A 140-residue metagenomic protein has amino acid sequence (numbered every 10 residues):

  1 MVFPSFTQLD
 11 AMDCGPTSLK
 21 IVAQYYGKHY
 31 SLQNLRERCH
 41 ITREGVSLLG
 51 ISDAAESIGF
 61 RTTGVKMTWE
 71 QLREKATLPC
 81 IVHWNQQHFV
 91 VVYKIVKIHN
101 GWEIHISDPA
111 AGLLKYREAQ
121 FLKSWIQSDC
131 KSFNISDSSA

Functional and structural regions predicted by a protein language model:
M1-W125: Conserved active-site-adjacent core of cysteine acyl-enzyme catalytic domains
I126-A140: Membrane-proximal cytosolic tails and large cytosolic loops of membrane proteins
